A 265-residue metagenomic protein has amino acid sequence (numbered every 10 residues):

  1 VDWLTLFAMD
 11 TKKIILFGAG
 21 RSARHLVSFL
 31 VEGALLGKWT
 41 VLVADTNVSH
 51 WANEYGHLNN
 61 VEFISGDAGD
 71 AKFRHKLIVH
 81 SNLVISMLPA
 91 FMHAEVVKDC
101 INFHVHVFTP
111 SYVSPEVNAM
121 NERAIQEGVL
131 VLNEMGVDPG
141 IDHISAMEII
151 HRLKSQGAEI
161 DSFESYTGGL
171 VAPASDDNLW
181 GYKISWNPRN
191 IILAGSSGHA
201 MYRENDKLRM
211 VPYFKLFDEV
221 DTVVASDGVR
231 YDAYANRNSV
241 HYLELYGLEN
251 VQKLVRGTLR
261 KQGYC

Functional and structural regions predicted by a protein language model:
I14-G18: Conserved N-terminal Rossmann-fold NAD(P)-binding element of oxidoreductases
S22: Hydrophobic/small residue at the entry helix of a nucleotide-binding pocket
V41-E54: NAD(P)-binding Rossmann-fold cofactor-contacting core
A68-I78: Conserved Rossmann-fold cofactor-binding substructure of NAD(P)-dependent oxidoreductases
D99-V117: ADP-ribose/adenylate-binding Rossmann-like module
S111-V131: Rossmann-fold NAD(P)-binding glycine/threonine-rich loop
H143-E159: Oxidoreductase and adenylate-handling cofactor-binding alpha/beta cores
S155-C265: C-terminal catalytic/substrate-binding lobe primarily of soluble NAD(P)-dependent oxidoreductases
